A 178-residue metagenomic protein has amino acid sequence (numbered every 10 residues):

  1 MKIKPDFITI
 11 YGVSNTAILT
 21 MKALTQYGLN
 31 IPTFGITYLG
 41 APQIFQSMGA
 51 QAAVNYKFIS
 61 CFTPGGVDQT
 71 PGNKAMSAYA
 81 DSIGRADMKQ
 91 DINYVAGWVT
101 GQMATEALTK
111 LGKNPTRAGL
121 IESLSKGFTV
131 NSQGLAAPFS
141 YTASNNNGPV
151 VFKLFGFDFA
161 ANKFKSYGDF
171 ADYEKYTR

Functional and structural regions predicted by a protein language model:
M1-G28, V67-K74: Extracellular/periplasmic Venus flytrap/periplasmic-binding protein
I3, Y11, A23-Y27, S47 (+4 more regions): Structured segments of extracytoplasmic/periplasmic soluble domains in secreted or envelope-associated proteins
D6, N30, A53, P149-F152: Active-site lining segments that contact anionic ligands and/or coordinate catalytic metals
N15, L19, A23, L39-Q43 (+4 more regions): Extracytoplasmic/secreted proteins, especially bacterial periplasmic and envelope-associated proteins
L24-W98, F170-Y176: Extracellular/periplasmic periplasmic-binding protein-like sensory domains
S82-Y94, T105-K163: Segments of small-molecule ligand-sensing domains
K165-G168: Short, surface-exposed terminal/edge motifs of secreted or surface/virion proteins that either
